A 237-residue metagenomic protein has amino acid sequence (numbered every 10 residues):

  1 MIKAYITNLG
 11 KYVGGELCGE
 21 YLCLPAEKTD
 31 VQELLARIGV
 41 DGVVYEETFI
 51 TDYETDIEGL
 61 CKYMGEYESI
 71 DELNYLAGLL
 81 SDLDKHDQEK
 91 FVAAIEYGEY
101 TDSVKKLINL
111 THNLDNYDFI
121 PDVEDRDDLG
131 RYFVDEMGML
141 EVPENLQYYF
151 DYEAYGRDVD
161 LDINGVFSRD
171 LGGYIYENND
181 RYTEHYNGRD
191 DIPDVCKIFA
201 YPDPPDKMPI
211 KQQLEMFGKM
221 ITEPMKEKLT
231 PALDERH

Functional and structural regions predicted by a protein language model:
M1-Y45: N-terminal ordered "arm"
T7-V13, Y53-T55, R169-G172: Short, flexible beta-strand-to-coil junctions
K28-D102: Structured domain cores in non-transmembrane regions
L34, E72-L79, K90-A94, K106 (+4 more regions): Charge-rich, solvent-exposed alpha-helical interaction surfaces
G42, D87, E99-D102, T111-D115 (+5 more regions): Short, flexible helical or helix-coil boundary motifs
N109-I175: Amphipathic protein-protein interaction modules
L161-P204: Long, highly charged low-complexity segments enriched in Glu/Asp and Lys/Arg with interspersed Ser/Thr
M208-H237: Non-Sec secretion/translocation targeting segments of pathogen effectors
